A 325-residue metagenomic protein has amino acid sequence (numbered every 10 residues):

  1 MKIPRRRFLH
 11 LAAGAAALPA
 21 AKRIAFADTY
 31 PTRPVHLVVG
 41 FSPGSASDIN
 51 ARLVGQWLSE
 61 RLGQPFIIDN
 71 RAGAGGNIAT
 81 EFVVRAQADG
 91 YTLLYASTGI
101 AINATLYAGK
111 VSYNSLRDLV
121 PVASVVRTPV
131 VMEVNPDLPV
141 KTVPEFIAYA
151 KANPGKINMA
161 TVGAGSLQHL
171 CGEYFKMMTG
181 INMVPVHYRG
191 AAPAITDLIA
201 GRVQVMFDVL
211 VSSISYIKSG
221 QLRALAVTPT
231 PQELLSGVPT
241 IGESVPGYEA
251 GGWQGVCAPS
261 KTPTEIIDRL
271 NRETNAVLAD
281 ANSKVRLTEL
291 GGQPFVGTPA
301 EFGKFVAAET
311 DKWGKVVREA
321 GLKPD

Functional and structural regions predicted by a protein language model:
M1-A15: N-terminal secretory signal peptides and thylakoid transit peptides that target proteins across membranes
P4, G75, T142, H187-G190 (+2 more regions): Short loop/turn segments at beta->alpha junctions
L18-I24: C-terminal segment of classical bacterial N-terminal signal peptides
I24-L116, K156, I181-Q204, K323-D325: N-terminal (or domain-start) structured segment
Y30-P34, M177-M178, K218, T264-D325: An extracytoplasmic/periplasmic, membrane-proximal ligand-sensing/linker region
R85-G90, L106-P193, I241, W253-R286: Hinge/capping helix and adjacent helix->loop/strand transition within the periplasmic-binding protein
I100-A108, Y174-M178, V205-V238: A ligand-binding cleft/hinge motif common to bilobed small-molecule-binding domains
